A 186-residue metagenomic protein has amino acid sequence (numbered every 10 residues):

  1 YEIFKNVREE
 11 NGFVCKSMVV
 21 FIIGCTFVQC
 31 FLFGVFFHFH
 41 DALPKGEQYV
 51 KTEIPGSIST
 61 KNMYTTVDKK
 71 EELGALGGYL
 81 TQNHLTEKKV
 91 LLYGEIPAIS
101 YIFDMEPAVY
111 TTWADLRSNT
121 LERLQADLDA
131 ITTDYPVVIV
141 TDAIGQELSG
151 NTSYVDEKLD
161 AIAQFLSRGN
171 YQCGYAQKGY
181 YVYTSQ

Functional and structural regions predicted by a protein language model:
Y1-K5: Membrane-embedded alpha-helical segments of integral membrane proteins
V7-C25: Membrane-interfacial entry segments at the cytosolic side of transmembrane helices
G24-S185: Extracytoplasmic
